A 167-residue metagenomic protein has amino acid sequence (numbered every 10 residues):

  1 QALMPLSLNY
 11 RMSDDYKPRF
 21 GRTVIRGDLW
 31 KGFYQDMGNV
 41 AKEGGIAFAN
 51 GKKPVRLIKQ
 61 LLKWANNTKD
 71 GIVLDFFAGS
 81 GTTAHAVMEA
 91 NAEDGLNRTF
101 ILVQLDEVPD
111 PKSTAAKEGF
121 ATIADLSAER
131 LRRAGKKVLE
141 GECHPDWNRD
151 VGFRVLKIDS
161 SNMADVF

Functional and structural regions predicted by a protein language model:
Q1-I72, D94, E107-D110: Class I S-adenosyl-L-methionine
L3-P5, N9, L102, I123 (+1 more regions): Intrinsically disordered, low-complexity regions
L8, P18, D75, V151-R154 (+1 more regions): Short non-domain terminal segments
R11-F20, M88-A90, K136-P145: Intrinsically disordered, low-complexity boundary segments flanking structured domains
W30, I101-V103, L156: Hydrophobic/aromatic beta-strand patches that form the interior of the parallel beta-sheet core in alpha/beta enzyme
V55-K137: Conserved S-adenosyl-L-methionine
S113, K117-F167: SAM-dependent methyltransferase catalytic region
